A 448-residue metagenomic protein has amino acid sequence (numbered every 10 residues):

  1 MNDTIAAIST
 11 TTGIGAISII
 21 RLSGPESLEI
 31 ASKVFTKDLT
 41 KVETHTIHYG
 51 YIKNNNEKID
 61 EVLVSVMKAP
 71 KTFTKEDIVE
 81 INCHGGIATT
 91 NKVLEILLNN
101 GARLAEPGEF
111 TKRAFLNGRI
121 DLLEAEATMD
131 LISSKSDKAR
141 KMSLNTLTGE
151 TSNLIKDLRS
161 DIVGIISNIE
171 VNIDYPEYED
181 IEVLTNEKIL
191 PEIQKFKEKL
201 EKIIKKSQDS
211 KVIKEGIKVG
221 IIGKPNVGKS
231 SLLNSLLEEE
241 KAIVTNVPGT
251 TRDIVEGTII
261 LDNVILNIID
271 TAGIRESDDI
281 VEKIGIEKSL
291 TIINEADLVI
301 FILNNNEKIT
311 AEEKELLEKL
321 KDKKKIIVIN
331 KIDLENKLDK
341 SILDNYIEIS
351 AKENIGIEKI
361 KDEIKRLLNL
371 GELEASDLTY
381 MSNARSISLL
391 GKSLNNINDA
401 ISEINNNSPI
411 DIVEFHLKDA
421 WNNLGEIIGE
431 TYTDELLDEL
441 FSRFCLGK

Functional and structural regions predicted by a protein language model:
M1-K141, N145, G149, I326: A glycine-rich (often HGG/GG-containing) alpha/beta subdomain
N2-I8, T12, D137-G257, S277-D279 (+1 more regions): C-terminal-of-GTPase-core extension/linker across diverse P-loop GTPases
G13-I14, N55-I59, K71-E76, L123 (+6 more regions): Short flexible coil/turn linkers enriched for glycine and charged/polar residues that connect secondary-structure
G15, H45-I47, E295-L298, D322-K325 (+1 more regions): Short glycine-/polar-rich loops that comprise or flank the Walker A/P-loop and associated switch/sensor motifs
Y49-K68, G249-S277, E295-L298: Switch I (G2) and immediately adjacent beta-strands of P-loop GTPase domains
G85, L236, T271, L303-N306: Glycine-rich, N-terminal phosphate-binding loop of Rossmann-like dinucleotide-binding domains
I268, I302, V328: Generic enzyme active-site microenvironment
E282-N306: Inter-motif core of Ras-like GTPase G domains
